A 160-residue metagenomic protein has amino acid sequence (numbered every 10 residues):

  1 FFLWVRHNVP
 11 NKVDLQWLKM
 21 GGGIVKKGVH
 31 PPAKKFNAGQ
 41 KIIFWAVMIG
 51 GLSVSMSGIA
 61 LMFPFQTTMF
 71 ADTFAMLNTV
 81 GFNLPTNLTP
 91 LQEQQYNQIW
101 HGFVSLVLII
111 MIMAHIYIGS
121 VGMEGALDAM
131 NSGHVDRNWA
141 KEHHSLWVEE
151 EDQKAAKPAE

Functional and structural regions predicted by a protein language model:
F1-E160: Membrane-embedded alpha-helical bundles that constitute the cytochrome b-like, heme-associated redox core of multi-pass
